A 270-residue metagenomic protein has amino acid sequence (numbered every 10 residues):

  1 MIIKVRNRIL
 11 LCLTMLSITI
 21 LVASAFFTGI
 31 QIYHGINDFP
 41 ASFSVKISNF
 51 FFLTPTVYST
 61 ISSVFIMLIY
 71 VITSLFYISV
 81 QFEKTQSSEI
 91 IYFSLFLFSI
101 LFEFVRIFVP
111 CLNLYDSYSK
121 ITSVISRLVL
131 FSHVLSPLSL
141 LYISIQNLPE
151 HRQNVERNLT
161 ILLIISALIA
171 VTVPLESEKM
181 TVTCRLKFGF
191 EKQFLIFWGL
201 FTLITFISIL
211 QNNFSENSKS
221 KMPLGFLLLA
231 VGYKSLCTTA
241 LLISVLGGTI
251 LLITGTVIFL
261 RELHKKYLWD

Functional and structural regions predicted by a protein language model:
R8-S17, I145-V173: The cytoplasmic-loop to transmembrane-helix boundary for the fourth helix
S17-H34, I196-D270: C-terminal transmembrane-bundle signature of multipass membrane proteins, characterized by strong activation on
S42, M67-Y77, I91-N113, I165-A170 (+1 more regions): Hydrophobic alpha-helical transmembrane segments of multi-pass membrane proteins
F50-I66, V129-L130, T160-I207, I243-G248: Extracellular-loop-to-transmembrane junctions of the mid-late helices
I69-F93, L101-I121, I125-L159: Internal transmembrane alpha-helix with an interfacial aromatic "cap," most often the third helix
I72-Y77, P137-L148, A170-K179, K192-K219 (+1 more regions): Alpha-helical transmembrane segments in multipass membrane proteins, preferentially the mid-helix core
K84-S99, Q153-L163, N213-F226, D270: Membrane-interfacial loop-to-transmembrane alpha-helix junctions, especially the N-terminal start
V109-S119, T172-C184, G232-L242: Juxtamembrane "helix-exit" motif on the non-cytosolic side of transmembrane helices
